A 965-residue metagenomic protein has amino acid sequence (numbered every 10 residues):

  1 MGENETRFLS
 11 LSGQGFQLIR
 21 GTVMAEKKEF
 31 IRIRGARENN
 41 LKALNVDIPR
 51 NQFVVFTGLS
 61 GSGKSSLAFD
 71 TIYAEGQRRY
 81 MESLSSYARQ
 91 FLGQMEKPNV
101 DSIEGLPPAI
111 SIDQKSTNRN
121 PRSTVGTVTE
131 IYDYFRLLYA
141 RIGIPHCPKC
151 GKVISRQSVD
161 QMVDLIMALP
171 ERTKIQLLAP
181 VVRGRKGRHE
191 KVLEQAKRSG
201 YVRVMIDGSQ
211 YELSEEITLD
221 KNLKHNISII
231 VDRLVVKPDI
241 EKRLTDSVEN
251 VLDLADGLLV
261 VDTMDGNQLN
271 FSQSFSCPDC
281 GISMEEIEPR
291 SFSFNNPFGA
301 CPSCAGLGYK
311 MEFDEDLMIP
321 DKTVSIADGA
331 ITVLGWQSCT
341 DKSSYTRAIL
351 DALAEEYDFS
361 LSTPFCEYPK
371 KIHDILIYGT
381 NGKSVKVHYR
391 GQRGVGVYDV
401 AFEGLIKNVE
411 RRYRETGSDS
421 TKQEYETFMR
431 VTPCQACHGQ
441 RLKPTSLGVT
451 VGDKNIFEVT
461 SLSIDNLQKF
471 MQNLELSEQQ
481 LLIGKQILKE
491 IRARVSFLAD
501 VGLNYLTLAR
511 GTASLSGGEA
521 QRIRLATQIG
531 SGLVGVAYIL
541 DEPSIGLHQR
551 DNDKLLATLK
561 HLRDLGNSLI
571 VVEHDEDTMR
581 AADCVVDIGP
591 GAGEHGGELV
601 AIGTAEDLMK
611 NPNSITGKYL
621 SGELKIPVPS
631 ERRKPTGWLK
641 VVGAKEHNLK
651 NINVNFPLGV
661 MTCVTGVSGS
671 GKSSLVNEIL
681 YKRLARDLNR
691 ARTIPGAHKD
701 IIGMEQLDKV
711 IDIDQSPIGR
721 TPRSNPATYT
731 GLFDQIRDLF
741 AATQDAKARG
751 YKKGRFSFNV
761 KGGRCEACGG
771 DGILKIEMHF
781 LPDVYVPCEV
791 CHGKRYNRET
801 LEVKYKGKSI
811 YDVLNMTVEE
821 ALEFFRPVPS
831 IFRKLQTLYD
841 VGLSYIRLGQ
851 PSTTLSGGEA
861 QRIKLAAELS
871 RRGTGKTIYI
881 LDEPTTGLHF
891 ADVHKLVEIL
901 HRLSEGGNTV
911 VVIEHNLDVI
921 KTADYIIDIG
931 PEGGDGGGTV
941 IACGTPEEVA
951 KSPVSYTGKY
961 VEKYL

Functional and structural regions predicted by a protein language model:
G2-L965: Conserved phosphate-binding elements of NTP-dependent enzyme cores
